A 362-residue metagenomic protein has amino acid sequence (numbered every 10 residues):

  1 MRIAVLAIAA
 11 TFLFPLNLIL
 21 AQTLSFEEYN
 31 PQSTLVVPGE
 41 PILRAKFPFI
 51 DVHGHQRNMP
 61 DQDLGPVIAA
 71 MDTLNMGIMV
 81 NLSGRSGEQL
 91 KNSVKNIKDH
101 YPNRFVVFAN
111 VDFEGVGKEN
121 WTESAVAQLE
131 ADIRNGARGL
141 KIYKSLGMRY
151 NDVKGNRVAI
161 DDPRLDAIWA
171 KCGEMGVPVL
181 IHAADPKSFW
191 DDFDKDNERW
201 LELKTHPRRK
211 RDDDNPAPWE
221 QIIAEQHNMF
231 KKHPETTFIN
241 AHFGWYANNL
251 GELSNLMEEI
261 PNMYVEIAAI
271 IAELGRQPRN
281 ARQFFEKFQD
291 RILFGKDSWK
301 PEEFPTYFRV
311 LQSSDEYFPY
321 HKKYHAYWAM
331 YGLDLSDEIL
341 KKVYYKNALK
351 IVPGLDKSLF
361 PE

Functional and structural regions predicted by a protein language model:
M1-V5: Positively charged n-region of N-terminal signal peptides that target proteins for export
L6-N17: Bacterial N-terminal signal peptides
A21-N103: An N-terminally biased module of ancient metal coordination in phosphate/nucleic-acid-related enzymes
T23, V37-E40, R44, L90-R209: Active-site gating/metal-coordination segments in enzymes
S25-E28, K46, V153, K187-D213 (+2 more regions): Active-site gating loops and adjacent loop-to-helix segments of metal-dependent hydrolytic enzymes
I50-G54, I78-N81, V106-N110, L140-I142 (+4 more regions): Hydrophobic faces of well-ordered beta-strands that scaffold small-molecule active sites in alpha/beta enzyme cores
Q56-L64, L82-K91, E114-E123, Y150 (+4 more regions): Acidic-and-aromatic substrate-binding clefts and catalytic sites of carbohydrate-active enzymes
P60-D61, I68, D214, E220-E362: H/E-rich (His + Asp/Glu) clusters that bind or coordinate divalent metals
